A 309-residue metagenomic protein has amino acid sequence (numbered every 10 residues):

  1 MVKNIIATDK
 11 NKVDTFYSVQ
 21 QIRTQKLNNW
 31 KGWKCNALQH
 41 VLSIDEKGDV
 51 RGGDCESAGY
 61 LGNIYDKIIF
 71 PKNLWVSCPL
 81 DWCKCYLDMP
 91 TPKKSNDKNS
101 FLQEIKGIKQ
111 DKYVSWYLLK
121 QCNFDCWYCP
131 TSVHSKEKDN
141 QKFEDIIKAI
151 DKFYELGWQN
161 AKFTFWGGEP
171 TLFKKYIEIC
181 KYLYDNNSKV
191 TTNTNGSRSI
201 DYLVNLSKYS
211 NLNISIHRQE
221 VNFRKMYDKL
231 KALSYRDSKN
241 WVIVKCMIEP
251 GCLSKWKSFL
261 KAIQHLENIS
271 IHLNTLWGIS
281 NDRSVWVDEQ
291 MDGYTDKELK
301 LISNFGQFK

Functional and structural regions predicted by a protein language model:
M1, I146-T164, F173-F259, I271: Radical SAM/AdoMet-radical enzyme domain recognition
M1-R51, S215-K309: Radical SAM enzyme [4Fe-4S]-AdoMet core and its adjacent flexible, acidic and glycine-rich loops/tails across
K26-N36, S43-S115, S132: Flexible mid-to-C-terminal extensions adjoining Fe-S/redox cofactors in radical SAM and related proteins
C55, Y128-C129, Y176, L203-V204 (+2 more regions): Short aromatic-enriched loop/helix-cap "lid" or pocket-rim segments at secondary-structure transitions that line
L118-D125: Cysteine-centered iron-sulfur cluster-binding motifs in ferredoxin-type domains/subunits of redox enzymes
C129-S135: Detector for the c-type heme attachment site
K138-D145: Alpha-helix N-cap and loop-to-helix initiation/capping positions
G167-G168: Active-site beta-strand/loop signature of hydrolases that rely on acidic residues for catalysis
